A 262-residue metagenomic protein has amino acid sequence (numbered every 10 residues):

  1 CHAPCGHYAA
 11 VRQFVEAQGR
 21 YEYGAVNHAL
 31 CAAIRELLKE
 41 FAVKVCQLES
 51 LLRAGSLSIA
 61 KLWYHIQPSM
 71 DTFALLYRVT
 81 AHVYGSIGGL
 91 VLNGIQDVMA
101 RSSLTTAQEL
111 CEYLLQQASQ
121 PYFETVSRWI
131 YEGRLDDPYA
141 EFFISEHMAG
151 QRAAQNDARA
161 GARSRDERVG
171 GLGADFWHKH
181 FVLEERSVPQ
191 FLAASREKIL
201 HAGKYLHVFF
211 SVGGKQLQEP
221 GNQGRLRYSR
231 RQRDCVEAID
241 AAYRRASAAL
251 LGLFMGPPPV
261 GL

Functional and structural regions predicted by a protein language model:
C1-L262: Long alpha-helical rod scaffolds of large eukaryotic non-enzymatic complex subunits
